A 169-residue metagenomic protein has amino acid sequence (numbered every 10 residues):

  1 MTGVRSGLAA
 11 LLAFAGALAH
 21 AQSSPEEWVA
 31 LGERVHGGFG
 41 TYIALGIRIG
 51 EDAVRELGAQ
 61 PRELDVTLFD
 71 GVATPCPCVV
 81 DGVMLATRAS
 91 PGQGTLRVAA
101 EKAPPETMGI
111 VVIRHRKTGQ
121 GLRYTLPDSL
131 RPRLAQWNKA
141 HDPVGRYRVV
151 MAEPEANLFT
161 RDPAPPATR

Functional and structural regions predicted by a protein language model:
M1-L8: Bacterial N-terminal signal peptides that target proteins for export
G16-H20: N-terminal signal peptide c-region/cleavage motif recognized by signal peptidases
Q22-F39, A44-R169: Non-transmembrane, aqueous-exposed alpha-helical and coiled segments at domain scale
